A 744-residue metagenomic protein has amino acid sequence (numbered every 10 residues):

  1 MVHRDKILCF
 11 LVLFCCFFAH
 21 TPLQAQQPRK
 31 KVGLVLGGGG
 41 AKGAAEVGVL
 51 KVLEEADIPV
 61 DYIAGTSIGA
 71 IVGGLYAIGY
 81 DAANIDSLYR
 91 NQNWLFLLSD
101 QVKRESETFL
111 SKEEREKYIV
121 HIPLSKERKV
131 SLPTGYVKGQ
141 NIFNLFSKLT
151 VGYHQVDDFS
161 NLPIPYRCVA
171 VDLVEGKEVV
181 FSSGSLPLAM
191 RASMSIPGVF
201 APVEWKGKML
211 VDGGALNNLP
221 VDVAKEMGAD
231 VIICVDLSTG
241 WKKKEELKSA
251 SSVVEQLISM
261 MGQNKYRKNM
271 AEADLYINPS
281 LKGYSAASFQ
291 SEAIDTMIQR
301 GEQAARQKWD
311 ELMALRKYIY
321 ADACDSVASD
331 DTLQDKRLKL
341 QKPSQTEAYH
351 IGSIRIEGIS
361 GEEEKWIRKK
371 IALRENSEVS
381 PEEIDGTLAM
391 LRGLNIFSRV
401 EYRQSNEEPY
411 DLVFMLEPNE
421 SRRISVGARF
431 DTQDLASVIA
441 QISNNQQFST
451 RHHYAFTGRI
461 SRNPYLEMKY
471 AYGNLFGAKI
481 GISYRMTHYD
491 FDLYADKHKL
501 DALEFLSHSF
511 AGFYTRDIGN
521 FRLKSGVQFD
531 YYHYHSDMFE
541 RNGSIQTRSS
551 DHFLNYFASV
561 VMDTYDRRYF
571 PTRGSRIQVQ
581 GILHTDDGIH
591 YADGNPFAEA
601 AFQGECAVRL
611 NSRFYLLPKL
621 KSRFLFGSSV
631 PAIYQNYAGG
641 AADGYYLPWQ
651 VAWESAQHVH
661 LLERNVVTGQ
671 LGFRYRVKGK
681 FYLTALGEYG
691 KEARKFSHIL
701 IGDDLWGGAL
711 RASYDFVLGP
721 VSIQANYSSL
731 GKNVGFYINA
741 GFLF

Functional and structural regions predicted by a protein language model:
M1-R29: Bacterial Sec-dependent N-terminal signal peptides
A25-T66, G74-E382, G386-A389, G393-E401 (+1 more regions): Patatin-like phospholipase
G33-V35, A64, L88, L145 (+16 more regions): Soluble periplasmic/extracytoplasmic beta-strand elements of cell-envelope proteins
P381-T387, G393, R399-Y565, Y569 (+4 more regions): Gram-negative/organellar outer-membrane beta-barrel architecture
R423-A428, Y556-V561, Y565-K678: C-terminal outer-membrane beta-barrel translocator/porin domains of Gram-negative envelope proteins and their
R485-Y489, D530-Y532, V579-G588, R623-L625 (+1 more regions): Short glycine-rich beta-strand segments
G672-L705: C-terminal hydrophobic structural anchor segments that stabilize assembly/packing rather than catalytic chemistry
